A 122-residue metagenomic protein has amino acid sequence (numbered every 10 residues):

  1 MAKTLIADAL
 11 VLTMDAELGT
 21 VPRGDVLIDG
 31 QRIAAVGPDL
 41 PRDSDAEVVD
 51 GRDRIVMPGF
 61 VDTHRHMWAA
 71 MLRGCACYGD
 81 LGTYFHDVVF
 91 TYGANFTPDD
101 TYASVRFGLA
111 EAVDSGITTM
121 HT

Functional and structural regions predicted by a protein language model:
M1-D43, I55: N-terminal metal-binding scaffold of metallo-dependent hydrolase/deaminase domains
K3, D99-A110: Amphipathic, non-transmembrane alpha-helical secondary structure
L5, E47, G59-V61: Residue-level marker for buried hydrophobic side chains located in beta-strands that build the well-ordered beta-sheet
D53, H64, G116: Conserved, mostly hydrophobic/aromatic
R54-I55, A69, G74-C77, H121: N-terminal hydrophobic targeting/anchoring segments and the immediately downstream early-domain regions of hydrolases
G59-A70: Histidine-centered catalytic micro-motifs
M71-A103: Active-site gating loops and adjacent loop-to-helix segments of metal-dependent hydrolytic enzymes
V89-F90, V105-T122: Divalent metal-dependent hydrolysis catalytic cores, especially in the metallo-beta-lactamase
